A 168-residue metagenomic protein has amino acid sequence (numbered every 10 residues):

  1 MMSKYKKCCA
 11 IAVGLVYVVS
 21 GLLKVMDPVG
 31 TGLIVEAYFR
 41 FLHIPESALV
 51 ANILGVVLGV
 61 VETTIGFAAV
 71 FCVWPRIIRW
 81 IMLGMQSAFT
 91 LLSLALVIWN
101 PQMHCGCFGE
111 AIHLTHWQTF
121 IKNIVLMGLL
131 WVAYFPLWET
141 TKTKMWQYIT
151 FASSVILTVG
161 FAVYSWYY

Functional and structural regions predicted by a protein language model:
S3-K4, C8-A12, V16, V29-E139: Hydrophobic alpha-helical segments
V18, S87-L94, I156-S165: Aromatic-anchored segments of alpha-helical transmembrane domains
L22-D27, Y167-Y168: Helix-to-loop transition at the C-terminal end of transmembrane segments
T143-Y168: Internal/C-terminal transmembrane anchor helices
